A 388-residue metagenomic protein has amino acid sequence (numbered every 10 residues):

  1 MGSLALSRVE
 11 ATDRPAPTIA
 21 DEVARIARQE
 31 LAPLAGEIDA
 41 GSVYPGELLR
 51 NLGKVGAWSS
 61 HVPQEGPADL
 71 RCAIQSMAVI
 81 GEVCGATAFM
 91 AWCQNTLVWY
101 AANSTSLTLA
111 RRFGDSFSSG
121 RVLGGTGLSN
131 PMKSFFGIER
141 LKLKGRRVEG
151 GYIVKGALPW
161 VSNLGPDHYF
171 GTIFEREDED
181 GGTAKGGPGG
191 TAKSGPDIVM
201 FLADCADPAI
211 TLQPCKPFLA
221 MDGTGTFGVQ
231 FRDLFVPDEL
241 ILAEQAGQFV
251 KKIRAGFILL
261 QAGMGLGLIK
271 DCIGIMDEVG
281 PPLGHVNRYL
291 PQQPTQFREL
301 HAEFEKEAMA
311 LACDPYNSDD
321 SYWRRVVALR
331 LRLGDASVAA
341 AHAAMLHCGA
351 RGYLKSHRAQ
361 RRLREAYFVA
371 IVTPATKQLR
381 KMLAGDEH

Functional and structural regions predicted by a protein language model:
M1-A73: A generic N-terminal leader/anchor concept
A32-D39, P281, A302-D335, H342-L354: C-terminal helix-coil-helix/basic helical segment that borders enzyme active sites and/or dimer interfaces and provides
A40-K54, W58-A157, S162: Glycine-rich flavin
P67-R71, E239-G247, G349: Acidic-glycine-rich active-site phosphate/pyrophosphate-binding loop
A157-D207: DPxDG-like acidic metal-binding loop motif
C215-A302: Glycine-rich beta->alpha junctions and the first turn(s) of the following alpha-helix
G267, T295-A302, V327, L331-V338 (+1 more regions): Generic structural signal for well-ordered, non-transmembrane alpha-helical segments in soluble/cytosolic regions
A350-H388: Glycine-rich phosphate/cofactor-binding loops in nucleotide/flavin-utilizing enzymes
